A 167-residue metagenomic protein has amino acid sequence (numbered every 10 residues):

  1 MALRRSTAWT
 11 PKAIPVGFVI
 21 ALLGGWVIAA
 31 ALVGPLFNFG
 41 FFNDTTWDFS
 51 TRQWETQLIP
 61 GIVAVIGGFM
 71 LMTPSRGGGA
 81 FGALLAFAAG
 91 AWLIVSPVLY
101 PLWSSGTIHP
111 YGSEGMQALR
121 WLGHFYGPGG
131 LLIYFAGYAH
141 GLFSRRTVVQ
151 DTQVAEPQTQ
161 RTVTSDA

Functional and structural regions predicted by a protein language model:
M1-F42: Transmembrane alpha-helical insertion/packing segments
M1-P11, G141-A167: Intrinsically disordered terminal tails
R4-A21, R76-L84, R120-F125: N-terminal export and membrane-targeting signals
A13-V16, F37-V63, G115-G127: Transmembrane alpha-helix entry/boundary detector in multi-pass membrane proteins
G25-P35, A88-S105: C-terminal TM-helix exit segments that contain a strictly Trp-centered aromatic cap at the helix terminus
Q57-S75: Canonical alpha-helical transmembrane segments
F69-L93: Loop-to-transmembrane helix junctions at the membrane interface
W121-V148: Membrane-water interface at the C-terminal end of transmembrane alpha helices
